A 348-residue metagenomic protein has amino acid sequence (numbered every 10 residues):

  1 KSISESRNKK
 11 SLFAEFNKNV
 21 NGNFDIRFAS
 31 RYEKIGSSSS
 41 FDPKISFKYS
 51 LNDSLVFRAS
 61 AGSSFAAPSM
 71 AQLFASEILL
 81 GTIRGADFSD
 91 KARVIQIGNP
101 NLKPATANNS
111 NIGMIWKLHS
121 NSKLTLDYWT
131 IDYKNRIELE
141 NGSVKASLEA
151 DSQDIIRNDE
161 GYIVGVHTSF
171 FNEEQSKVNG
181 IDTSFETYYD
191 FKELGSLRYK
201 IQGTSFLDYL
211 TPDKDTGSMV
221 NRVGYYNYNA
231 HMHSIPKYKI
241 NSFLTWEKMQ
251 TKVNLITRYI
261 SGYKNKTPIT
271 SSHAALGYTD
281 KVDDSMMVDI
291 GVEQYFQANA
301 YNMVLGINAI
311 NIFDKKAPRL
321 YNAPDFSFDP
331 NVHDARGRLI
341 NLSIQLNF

Functional and structural regions predicted by a protein language model:
K1-R27, D215-N241: Outer-membrane beta-barrel transmembrane domain signature of Gram-negative proteins, especially the mid-to-C-terminal
S2-K48, A107, I256-R258: Surface-exposed extracellular loop regions of Gram-negative outer-membrane beta-barrel proteins
K10-F16, F41-F47, G98, N108-M114 (+4 more regions): Hydrophobic, lipid-facing positions within transmembrane beta-strands of outer-membrane proteins
A14-K18, F47-S50, S63, W116-L118 (+6 more regions): Residue-level signature of outer-membrane beta-barrel architecture
N23-I26, D53-F57, S120-L124, K192-L197 (+2 more regions): Repeated loop/turn-to-beta-strand initiation elements of outer-membrane beta-barrel proteins
S30-G36, A61-A67, S76, S110 (+7 more regions): Transmembrane beta-strands of outer-membrane beta-barrel pores
S64-D127, I131-D132, N158-I181, E186-D190 (+2 more regions): Outer-membrane beta-barrel signature, preferentially recognizing the C-terminal barrel domain of Gram-negative
L207-D208, R258-S271, V292-F348: C-terminal beta-signal and adjacent terminal beta-strands/loops of Gram-negative outer-membrane beta-barrel proteins
